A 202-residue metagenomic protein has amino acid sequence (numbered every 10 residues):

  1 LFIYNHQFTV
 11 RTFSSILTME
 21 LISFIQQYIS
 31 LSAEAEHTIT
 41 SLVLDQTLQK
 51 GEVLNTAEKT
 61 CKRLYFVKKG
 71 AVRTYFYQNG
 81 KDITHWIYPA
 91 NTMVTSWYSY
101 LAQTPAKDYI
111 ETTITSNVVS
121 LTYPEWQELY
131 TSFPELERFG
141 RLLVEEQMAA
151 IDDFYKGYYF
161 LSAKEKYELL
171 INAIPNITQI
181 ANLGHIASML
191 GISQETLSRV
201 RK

Functional and structural regions predicted by a protein language model:
H6, I16, L161-K202: Phosphate-/nucleic-acid-contacting segments
T12-D45: Cyclic nucleotide-binding regulatory module and flanking cytosolic helices
L44, A71-F76, N117-V118: Short beta-strand segments in beta-sandwich/barrel cores
Q49, K68-K69, P89, I114: A cytosolic small-molecule/anion-sensing beta-strand core signal
L54-K59: Short phosphate-coordinating micro-motif centered on Lys-Gly-acidic
K62, F66-R73, A90-N91: Glycine- and acidic-residue-biased ligand/ion/polar-headgroup-sensing regions
I83-R141: Cyclic-nucleotide recognition modules
